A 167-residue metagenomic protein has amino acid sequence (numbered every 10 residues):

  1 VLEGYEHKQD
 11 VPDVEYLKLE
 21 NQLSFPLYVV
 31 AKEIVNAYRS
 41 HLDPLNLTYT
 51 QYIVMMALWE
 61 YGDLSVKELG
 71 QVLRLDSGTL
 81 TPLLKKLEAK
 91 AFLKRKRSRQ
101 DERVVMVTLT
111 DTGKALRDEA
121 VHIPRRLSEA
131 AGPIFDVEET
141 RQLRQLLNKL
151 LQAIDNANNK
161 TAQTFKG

Functional and structural regions predicted by a protein language model:
V1-E15, V137-G167: C-terminal regulatory/oligomerization modules of transcriptional regulators
V1-L45: N-terminal leader segment of winged-helix/HTH proteins
G4-E6, V35, K85-N148: Charged, amphipathic alpha-helical coiled-coil/dimerization segments
L45-T50, T79, T110, F135-V137: Short helix-coil-helix linker/hinge
V54-M55: Short alpha-helical "packing" element that flanks the helix-turn-helix/winged-helix DNA-binding module
Y61-S65: Short capping segments at the starts of secondary-structure elements
V66-K67, G78, K85, V105: Residues within helix-turn-helix
G70: The alpha-helix within a helix-turn-helix
